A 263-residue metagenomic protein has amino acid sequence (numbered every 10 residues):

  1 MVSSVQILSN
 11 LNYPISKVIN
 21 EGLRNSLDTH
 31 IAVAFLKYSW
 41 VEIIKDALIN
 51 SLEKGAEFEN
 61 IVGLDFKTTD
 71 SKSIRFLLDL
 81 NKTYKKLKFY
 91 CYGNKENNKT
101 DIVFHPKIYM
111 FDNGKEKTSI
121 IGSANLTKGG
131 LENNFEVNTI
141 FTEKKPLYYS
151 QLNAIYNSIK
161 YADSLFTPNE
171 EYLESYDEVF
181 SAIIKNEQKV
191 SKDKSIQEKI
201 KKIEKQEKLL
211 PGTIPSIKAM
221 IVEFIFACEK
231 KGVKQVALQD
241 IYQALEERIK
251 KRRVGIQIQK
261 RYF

Functional and structural regions predicted by a protein language model:
M1-Q257, Y262-F263: PLD/PLD-like phosphodiesterase catalytic module centered on the HKD motif
